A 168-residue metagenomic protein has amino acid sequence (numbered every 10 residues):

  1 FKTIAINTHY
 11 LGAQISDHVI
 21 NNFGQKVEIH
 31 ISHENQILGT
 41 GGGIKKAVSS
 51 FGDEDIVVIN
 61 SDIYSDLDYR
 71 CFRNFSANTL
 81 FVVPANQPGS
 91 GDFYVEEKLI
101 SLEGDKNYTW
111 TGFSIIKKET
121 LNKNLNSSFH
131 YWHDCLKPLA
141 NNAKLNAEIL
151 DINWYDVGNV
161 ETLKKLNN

Functional and structural regions predicted by a protein language model:
F1, D53, S76-A77, A143: Short, high-confidence coil segments that cap the C-terminus of an alpha-helix and link into the following beta-strand
F1-N60, K123-S127: Conserved N-terminal catalytic core of the sugar/cofactor nucleotidyltransferase
I6, V58, L80-F81, A147: Structural beta-sheet core signal
Y10, T79-E97, G104: Short beta-strand-to-loop element that shapes/binds the nucleotide-sugar donor at the catalytic cleft/hinge
N21-Q25, Y94, K137-A140: Short, conserved catalytic or adaptor-binding loops enriched in Gly and charged residues
G43-K46, D68-F72: A short acidic, amphipathic alpha-helical/loop segment
Y64, R70-N74, Q87, L99-N168: Catalytic-core segments of class I nucleotidyltransferases/pyrophosphorylases that form NMP-activated intermediates
